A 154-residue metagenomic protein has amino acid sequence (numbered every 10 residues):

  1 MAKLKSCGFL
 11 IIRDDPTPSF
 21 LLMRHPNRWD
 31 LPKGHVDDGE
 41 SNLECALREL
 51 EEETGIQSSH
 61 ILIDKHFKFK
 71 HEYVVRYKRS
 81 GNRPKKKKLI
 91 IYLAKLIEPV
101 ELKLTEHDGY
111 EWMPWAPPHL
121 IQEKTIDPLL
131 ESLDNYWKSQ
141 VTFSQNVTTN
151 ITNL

Functional and structural regions predicted by a protein language model:
M1-P32: N-terminal strand-loop-strand
L4, T17-L21, A46, A94 (+1 more regions): A generic structural signal for ordered secondary structure
C7, F67-K68, L89-I90, T142 (+2 more regions): Residue-level detector of intrinsically disordered/flexible regions characterized by low predicted structural confidence
P16-T17, M23, P32, G109 (+3 more regions): Intrinsic disorder/low-complexity detector
D30, M113-A116, K138: Short linear interaction motif-like sites in intrinsically disordered regions of transcription factors
V36-P128, L154: Unchanged
L120-L154: Charged phosphate-binding loop/patch that engages nucleotide di/tri-phosphates or the phosphate backbone of nucleic
